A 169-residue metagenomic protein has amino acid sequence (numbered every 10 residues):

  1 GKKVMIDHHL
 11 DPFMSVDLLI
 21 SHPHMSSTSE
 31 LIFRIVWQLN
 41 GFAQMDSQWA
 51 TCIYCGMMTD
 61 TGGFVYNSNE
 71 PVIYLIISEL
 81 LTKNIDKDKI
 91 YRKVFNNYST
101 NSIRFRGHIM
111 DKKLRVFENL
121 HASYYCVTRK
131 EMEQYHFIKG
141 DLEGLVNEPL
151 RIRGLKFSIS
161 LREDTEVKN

Functional and structural regions predicted by a protein language model:
G1-D7, R34, D164-N169: Short intrinsically disordered, low-complexity coil segments enriched in acidic
K2-I6, L18-S21, S123, I159-L161: Hydrophobic/aromatic beta-strand patches that form the interior of the parallel beta-sheet core in alpha/beta enzyme
H8-I77: Short alpha-helices
T61-N169: Hydrophobic helix-and-loop "lid/oligomerization" segment in the mid-to-C-terminal part of catalytic domains
